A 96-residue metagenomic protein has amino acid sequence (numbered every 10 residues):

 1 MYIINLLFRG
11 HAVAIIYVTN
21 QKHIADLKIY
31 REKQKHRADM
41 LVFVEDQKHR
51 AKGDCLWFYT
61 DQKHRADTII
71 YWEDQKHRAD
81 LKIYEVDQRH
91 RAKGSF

Functional and structural regions predicted by a protein language model:
Y2-F96: Repetitive, compositionally biased segments used for assembly/scaffolding
